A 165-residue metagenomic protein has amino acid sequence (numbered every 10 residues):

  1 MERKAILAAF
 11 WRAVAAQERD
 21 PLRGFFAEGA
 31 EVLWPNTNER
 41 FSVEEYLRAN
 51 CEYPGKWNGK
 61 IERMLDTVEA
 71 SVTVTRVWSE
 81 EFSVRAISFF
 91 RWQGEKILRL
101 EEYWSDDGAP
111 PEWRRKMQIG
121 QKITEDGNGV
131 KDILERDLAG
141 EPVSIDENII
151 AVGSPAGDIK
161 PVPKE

Functional and structural regions predicted by a protein language model:
M1-Q121: C-terminal and inter-domain tail/linker signature
I119-E165: Flexible, acidic/Gly-rich N-terminal and inter-domain linker regions that tether and position cofactor-handling modules
